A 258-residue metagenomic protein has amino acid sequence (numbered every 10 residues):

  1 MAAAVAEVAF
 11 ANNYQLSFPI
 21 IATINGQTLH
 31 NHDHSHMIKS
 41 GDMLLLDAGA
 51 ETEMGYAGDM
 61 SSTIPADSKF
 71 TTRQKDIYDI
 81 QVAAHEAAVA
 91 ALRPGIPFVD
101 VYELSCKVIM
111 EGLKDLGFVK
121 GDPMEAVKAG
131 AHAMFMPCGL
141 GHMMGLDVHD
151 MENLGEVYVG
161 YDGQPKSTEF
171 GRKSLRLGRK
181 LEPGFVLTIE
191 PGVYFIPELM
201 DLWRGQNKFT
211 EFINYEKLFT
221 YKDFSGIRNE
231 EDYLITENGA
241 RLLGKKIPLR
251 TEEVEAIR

Functional and structural regions predicted by a protein language model:
M1-R258: Active-site neighborhoods and metal-handling regions in enzymes and metal-associated proteins
